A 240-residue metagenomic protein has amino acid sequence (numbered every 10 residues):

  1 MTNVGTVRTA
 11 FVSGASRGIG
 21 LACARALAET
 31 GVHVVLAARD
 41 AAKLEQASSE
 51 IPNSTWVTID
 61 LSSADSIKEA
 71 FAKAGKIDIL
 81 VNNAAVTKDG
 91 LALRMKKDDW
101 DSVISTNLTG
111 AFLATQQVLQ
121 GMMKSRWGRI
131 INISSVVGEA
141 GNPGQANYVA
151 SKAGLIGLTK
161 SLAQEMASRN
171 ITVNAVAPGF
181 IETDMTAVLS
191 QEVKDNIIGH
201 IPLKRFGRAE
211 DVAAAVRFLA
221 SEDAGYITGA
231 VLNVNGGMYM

Functional and structural regions predicted by a protein language model:
T6, A140, R217, T228-M240: Short C-terminal tail/terminal secondary-structure segment of NAD(P)H-dependent dehydrogenase/reductase domains
S16-R17: Conserved glycine-rich cofactor-binding loop
L91-A92, K96-I104, I197: Substrate-binding pocket helix/loop in short-chain dehydrogenase/reductase
L93, A140-A146, S168-R169, K204 (+1 more regions): Active-site loop immediately N-terminal to the catalytic Tyr-X3-Lys motif of short-chain dehydrogenase/reductase
T115, S151, T159: Active-site helix of classical SDR
Q120, Q164-S168, G225: Alpha-helical segment proximal to the catalytic Tyr-Lys
S135: Residue(s) in the substrate-gating loop at a strand-loop-helix junction that position the organic substrate next
